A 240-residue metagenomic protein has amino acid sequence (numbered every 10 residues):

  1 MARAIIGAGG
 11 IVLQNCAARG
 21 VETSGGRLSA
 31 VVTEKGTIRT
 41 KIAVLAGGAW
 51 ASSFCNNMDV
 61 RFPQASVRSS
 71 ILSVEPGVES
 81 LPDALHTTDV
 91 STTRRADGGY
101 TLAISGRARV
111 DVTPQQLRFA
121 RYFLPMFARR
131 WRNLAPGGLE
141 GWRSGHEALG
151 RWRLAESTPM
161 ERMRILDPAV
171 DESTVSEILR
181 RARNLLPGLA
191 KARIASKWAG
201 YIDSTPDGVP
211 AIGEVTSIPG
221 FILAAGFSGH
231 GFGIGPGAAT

Functional and structural regions predicted by a protein language model:
I6-A18, A192-R193: A conserved beta-strand/loop element that lines the FAD pocket in flavoprotein oxidoreductases
V12-Q14, L45, Q64, L223: General beta-strand structural signal in soluble alpha/beta enzymes
C16, G48-A49, P236: Alpha-helix N-cap/helix-start capping motif
C16, S105-G106, K197, G226: Short, well-ordered beta-to-alpha junction loops that form the rim of enzyme active sites and present histidine/acidic
A18-G20, S91, K197-I202: Short, solvent-exposed loop/turn elements at beta->coil junctions and helix N-caps that rim active or binding pockets
V21-A148, E161-E172, E177-A190: Flavin-dependent oxidoreductases
R143-T240: C-terminal catalytic lobe of FAD-dependent flavoproteins
